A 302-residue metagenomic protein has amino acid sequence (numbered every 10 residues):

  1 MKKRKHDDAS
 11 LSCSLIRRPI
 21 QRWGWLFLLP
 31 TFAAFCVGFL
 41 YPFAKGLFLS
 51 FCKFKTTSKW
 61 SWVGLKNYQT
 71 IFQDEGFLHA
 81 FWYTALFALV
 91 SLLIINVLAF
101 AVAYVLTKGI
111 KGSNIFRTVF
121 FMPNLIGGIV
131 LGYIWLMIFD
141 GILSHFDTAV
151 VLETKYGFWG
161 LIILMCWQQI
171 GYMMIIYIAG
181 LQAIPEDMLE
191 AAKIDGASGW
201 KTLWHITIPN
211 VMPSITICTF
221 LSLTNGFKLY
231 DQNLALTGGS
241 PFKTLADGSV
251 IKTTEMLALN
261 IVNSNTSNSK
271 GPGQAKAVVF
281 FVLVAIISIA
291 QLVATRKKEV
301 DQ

Functional and structural regions predicted by a protein language model:
M1-R18: Short, Lys/Arg-rich, polar N-terminal cytosolic tail immediately upstream of the first transmembrane signal-anchor
I20-Q302: A structural signal for multi-pass alpha-helical bundles of membrane permease subunits that mediate small-molecule
